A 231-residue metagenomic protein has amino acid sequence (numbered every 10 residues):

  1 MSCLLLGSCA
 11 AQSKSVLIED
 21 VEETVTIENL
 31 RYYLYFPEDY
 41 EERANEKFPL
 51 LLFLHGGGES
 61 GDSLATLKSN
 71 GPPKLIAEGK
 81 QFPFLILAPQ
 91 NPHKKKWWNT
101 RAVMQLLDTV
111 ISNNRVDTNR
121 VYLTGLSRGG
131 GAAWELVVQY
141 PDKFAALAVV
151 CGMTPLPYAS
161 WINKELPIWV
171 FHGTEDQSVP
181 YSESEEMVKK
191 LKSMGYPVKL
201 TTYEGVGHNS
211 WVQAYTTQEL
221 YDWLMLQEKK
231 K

Functional and structural regions predicted by a protein language model:
M1-G7: Bacterial N-terminal signal peptides
C9-L50, T124, R128-G131, L136 (+4 more regions): A domain-start/cap signature at the N-terminus of enzymes
D39-E46, K95-S127: Gly/Ser-rich "nucleophile elbow"/oxyanion-hole loop immediately N-terminal to the catalytic nucleophile in hydrolases
L50, L54-M104: Active-site machinery of serine-nucleophile hydrolases
L64-A77, Q105-L106, C151-S160, S182 (+1 more regions): Alpha-helical scaffolding within the catalytic cores of extracellular/periplasmic polymer-degrading hydrolases
F82-F84, I162-I168: Short, proline-enriched alpha-helix->beta-strand connector loops that line the catalytic pocket of alpha/beta-hydrolase
D108-N113, N119-K164: Primarily recognizes the serine-hydrolase "nucleophile elbow" in alpha/beta-hydrolase and SGNH/GDSL folds
P167-F171, E175-K231: C-terminal catalytic histidine-bearing segment of alpha/beta-hydrolase fold enzymes
